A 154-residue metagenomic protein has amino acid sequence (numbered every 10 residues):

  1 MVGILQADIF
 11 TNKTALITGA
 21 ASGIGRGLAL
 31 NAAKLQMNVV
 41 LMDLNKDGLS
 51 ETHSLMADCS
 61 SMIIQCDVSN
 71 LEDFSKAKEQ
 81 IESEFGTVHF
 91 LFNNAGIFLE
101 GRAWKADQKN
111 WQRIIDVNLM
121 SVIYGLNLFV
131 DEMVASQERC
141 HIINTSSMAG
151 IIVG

Functional and structural regions predicted by a protein language model:
G3, A7-V39: Canonical Rossmann dinucleotide-binding motif of NAD(H)/NADP(H)-dependent dehydrogenases/reductases, specifically
L35-E51: Conserved glycine-rich Rossmann-like NAD(P)H-binding loop of the short-chain dehydrogenase/reductase
K46-D47, C66-K76, Q108: The beta1-alpha1 cofactor-binding region of Rossmann-like NAD(H)/NADP(H)-dependent oxidoreductases
N94-L99: Conserved NAD(P)H cofactor-binding loop of Rossmann-fold oxidoreductase domains
R102-A103, D107-I115: Substrate-binding pocket helix/loop in short-chain dehydrogenase/reductase
L126-N127: A short, exposed helix-loop element centered on a Lys and neighboring polar residues
S147: Residue(s) in the substrate-gating loop at a strand-loop-helix junction that position the organic substrate next
